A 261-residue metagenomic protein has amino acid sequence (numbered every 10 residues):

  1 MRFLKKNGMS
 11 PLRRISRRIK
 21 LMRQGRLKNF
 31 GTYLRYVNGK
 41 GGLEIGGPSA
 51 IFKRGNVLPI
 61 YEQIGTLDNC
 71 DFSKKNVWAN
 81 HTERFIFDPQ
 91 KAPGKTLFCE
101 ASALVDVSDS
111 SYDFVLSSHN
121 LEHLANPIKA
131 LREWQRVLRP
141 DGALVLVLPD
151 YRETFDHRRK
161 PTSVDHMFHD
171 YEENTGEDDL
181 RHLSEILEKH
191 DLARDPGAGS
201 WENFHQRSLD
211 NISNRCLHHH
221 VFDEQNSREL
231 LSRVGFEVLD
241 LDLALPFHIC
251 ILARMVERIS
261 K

Functional and structural regions predicted by a protein language model:
M1-R35: Membrane-proximal basic amphipathic "stem/tether" segments
Q24-G25, G47-F52, A244: Short beta->alpha connector loops
Y36-V37, D109, L131: A short, aliphatic-rich alpha-helical micro-motif
N38, E62, A125, R139: Short conserved AdoMet
K40-L104: Class I SAM-dependent methyltransferase SAM/SAH-binding core
F87-F98, I128-Q135, P140-S260: S-adenosyl-L-methionine-dependent methyltransferase catalytic module, highlighting the catalytic core
Y112-L116: Hydrophobic beta-strand segment of the Class I
H119-H123: A short His-aromatic
